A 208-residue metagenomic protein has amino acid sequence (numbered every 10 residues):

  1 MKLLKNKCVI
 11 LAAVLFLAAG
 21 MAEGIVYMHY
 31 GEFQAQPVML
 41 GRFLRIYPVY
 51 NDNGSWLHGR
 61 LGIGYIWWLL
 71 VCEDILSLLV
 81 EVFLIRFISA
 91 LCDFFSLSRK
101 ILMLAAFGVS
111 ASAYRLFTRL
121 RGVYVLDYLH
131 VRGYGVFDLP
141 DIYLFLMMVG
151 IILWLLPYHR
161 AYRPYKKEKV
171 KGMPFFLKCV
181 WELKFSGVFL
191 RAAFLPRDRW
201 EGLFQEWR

Functional and structural regions predicted by a protein language model:
M1-R208: Alpha-helical transmembrane bundles and membrane-interface segments of multipass inner-membrane proteins
